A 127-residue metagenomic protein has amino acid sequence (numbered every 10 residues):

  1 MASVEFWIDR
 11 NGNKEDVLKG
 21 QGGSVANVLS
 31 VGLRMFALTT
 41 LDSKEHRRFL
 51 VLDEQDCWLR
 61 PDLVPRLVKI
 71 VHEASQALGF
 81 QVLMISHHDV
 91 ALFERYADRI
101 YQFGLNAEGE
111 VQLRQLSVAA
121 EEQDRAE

Functional and structural regions predicted by a protein language model:
M1-S3, Y96-A97: A short, compositionally biased
S3-L33, C57-D62: Conserved ABC ATPase signature
D9-N11, F36, N106, V118: Generic structural motif
G23-F49: GG-anchored amphipathic helix commonly corresponding to the ABC/SMC/Rad50 NBD signature/C-loop
L38, W58-P61, L92-F93: Short, well-ordered, mixed-charge alpha-helical segments that flank or form enzyme active sites
H46-R47, W58-I70: Conserved D-loop/post-Walker B switch-helix segment of ABC ATPase nucleotide-binding domains
D53-Q55: Walker B catalytic acidic pair
P65-E127: C-terminal lobe/lid and adjacent interdomain/linker elements of RecA-like ASCE P-loop ATPase modules
